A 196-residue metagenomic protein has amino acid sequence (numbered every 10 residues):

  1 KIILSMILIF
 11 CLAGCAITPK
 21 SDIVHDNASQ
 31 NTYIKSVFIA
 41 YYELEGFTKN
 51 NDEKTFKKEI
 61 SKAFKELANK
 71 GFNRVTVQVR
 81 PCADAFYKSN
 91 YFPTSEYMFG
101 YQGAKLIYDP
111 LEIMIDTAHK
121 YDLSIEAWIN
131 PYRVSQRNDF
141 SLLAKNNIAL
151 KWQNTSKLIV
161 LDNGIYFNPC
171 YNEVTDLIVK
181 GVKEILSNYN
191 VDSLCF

Functional and structural regions predicted by a protein language model:
I2-L12: Sec-dependent N-terminal signal peptides
S29-K57, A127, Y132-Y189: Active-site-adjacent "subsite" loops/lids of carbohydrate-active enzymes
K35-I39, V75-V77, I125-A127, L194-F196: Hydrophobic faces of well-ordered beta-strands that scaffold small-molecule active sites in alpha/beta enzyme cores
N51-K70, Y97-K120, D176-L177: Aromatic- and glycine-enriched glycan-recognition loops and surfaces that form the carbohydrate-binding subsites
L67, V75, A118, I178 (+2 more regions): Conserved, mostly hydrophobic/aromatic
K70-L106: Aromatic-lined carbohydrate-binding/catalytic grooves of carbohydrate-active enzymes
F72, N190-V191: A structural motif
